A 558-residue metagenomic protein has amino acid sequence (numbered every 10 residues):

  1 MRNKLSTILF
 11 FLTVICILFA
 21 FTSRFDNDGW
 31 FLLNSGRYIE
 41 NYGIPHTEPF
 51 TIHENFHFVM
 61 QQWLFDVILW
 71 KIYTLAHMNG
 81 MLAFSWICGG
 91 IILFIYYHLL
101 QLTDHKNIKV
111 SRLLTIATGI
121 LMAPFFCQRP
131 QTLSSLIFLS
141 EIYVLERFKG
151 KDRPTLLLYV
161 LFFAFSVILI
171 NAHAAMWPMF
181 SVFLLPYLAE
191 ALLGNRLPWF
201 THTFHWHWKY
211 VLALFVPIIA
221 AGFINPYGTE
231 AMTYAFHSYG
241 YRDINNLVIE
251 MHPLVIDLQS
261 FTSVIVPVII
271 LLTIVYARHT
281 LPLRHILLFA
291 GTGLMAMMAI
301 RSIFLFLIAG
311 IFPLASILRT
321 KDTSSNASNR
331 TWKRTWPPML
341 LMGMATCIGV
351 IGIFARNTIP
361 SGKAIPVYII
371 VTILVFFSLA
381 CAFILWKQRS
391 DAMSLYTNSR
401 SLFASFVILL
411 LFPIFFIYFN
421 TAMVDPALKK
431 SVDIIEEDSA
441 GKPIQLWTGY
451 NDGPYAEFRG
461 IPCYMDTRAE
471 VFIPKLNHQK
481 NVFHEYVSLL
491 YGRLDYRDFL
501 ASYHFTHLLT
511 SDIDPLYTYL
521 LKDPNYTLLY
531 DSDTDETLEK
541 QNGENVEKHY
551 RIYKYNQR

Functional and structural regions predicted by a protein language model:
I15-C16, T118-M122, L157-A174, F180-L184 (+2 more regions): Membrane-interface alpha helices of multi-pass inner-membrane proteins
D28, E40, P45, E54 (+6 more regions): Transmembrane catalytic cores of multi-pass membrane glycosyltransferases and polysaccharide-assembly enzymes
N55-N79, A83, I87: Short hydrophobic/aromatic helix or loop-helix immediately within or flanking a transmembrane segment in polytopic
A83-D104: Transmembrane-helix motifs of polytopic, lipid-linked glycan transferases
R112, R147-V167, K209-A213, L283-A290: Short hydrophobic alpha-helices at membrane interfaces in multi-pass membrane enzymes
F125-L133: Short acidic/glycine- and proline-prone juxtamembrane loop motifs at membrane-interface regions of multi-pass membrane
E141-L157, I270-T280: Membrane-interface transmembrane helices that cradle and orient dolichyl/undecaprenyl
D438-N477, A501, F505-L516, R551: Short periplasmic/luminal acceptor-recognition loop of GT-C membrane glycosyltransferases, typified by
